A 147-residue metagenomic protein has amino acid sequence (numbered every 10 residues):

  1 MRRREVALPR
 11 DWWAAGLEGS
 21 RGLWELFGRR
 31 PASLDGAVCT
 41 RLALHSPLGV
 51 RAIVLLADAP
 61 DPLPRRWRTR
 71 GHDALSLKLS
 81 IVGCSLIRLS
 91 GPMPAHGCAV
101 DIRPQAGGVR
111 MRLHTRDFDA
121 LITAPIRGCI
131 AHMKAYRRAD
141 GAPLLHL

Functional and structural regions predicted by a protein language model:
M1-L147: Surface-exposed, interaction-prone regions used to assemble/regulate multi-protein complexes
